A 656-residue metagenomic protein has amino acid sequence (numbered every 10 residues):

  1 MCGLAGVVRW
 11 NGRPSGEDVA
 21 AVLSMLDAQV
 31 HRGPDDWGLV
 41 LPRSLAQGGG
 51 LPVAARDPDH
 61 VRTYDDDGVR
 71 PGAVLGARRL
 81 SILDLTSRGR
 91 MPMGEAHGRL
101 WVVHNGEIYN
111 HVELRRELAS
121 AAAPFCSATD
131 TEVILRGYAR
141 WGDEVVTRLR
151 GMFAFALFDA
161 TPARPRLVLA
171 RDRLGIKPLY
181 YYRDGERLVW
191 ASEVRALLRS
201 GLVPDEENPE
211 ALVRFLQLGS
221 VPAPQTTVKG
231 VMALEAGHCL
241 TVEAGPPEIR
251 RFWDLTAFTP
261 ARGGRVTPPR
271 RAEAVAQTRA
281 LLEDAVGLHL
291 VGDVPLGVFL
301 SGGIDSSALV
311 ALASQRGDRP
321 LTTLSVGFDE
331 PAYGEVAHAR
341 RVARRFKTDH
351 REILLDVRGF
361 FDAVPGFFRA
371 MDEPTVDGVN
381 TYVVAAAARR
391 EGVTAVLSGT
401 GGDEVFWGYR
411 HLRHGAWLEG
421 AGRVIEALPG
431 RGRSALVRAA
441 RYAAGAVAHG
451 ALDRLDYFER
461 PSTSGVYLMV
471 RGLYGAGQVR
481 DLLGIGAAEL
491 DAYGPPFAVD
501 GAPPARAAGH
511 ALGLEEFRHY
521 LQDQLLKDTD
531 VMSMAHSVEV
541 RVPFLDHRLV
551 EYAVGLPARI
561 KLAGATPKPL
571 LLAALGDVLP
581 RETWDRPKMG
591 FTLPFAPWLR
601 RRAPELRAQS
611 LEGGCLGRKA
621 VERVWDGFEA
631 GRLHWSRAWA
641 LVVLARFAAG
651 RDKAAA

Functional and structural regions predicted by a protein language model:
M1-D372, T381, G576-D577, E582-R586 (+3 more regions): Cysteine-centered catalytic environments shared across enzyme families
M1-L4, V8-W10, S24-D27, T63 (+12 more regions): Adenosyl-5′-phosphate
P42-Y64, P71-G72, A77, P162 (+4 more regions): Glycine-rich active-site loop/lid subdomains used to bind and stabilize high-energy intermediates
E117, S200, V405-G408, Y552: Residues that scaffold the ATP/ADP-binding catalytic core of kinase and kinase-like folds
S127-T129, G302, A332, T400-G401 (+3 more regions): Hydrophobic transmembrane-helix microenvironments that flank and shape a buried ionizable site
D130-T131, R150-M152, P209, D377-Y382 (+4 more regions): Conserved glycosyltransferase catalytic-site signature
G151-F158, E207-C239, D403-L412, Y442-R460 (+1 more regions): A broadly tuned preference for mixed-charge, low-complexity surface segments
S306, S398, V540: Short beta-strand "wing" residues that participate in macromolecule-binding interfaces
